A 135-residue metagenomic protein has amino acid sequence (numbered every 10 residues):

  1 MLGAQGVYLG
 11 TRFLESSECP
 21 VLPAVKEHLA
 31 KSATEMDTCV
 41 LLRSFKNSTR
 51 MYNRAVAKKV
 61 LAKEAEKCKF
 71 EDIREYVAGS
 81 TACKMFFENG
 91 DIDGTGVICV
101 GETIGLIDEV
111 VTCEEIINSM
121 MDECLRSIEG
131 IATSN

Functional and structural regions predicted by a protein language model:
M1-N135: Conserved active-site-proximal phosphate/metal-binding subdomains
